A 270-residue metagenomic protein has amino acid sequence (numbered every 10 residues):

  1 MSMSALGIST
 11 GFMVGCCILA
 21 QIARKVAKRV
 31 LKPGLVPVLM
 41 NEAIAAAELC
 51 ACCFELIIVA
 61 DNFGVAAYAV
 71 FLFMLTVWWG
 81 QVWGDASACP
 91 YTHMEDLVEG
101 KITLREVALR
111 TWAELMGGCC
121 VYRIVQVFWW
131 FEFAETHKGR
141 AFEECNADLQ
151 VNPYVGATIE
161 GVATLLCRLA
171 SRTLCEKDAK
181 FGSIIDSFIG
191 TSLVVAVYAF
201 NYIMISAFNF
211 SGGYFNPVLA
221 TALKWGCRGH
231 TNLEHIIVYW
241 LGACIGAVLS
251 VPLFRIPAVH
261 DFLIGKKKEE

Functional and structural regions predicted by a protein language model:
M1-E270: Membrane-interface helix-loop junctions and terminal tails of multi-pass membrane proteins
